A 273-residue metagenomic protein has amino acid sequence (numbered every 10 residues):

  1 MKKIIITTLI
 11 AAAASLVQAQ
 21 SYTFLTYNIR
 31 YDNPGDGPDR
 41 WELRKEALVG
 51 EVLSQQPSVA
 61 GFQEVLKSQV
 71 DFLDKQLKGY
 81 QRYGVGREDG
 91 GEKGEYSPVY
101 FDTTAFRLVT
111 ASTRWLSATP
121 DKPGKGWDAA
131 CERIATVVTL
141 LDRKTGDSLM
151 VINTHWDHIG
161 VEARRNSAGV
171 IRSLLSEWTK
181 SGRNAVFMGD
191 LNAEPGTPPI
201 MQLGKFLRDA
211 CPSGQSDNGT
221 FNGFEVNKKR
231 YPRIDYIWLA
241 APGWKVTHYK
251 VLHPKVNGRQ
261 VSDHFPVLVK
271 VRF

Functional and structural regions predicted by a protein language model:
K3-A13: Sec-dependent N-terminal signal peptides
I5-I6, V17-Q76, R87-E95, G169 (+1 more regions): N-terminal, active-site-proximal structural segment of metallo-dependent hydrolase catalytic domains
S21-N33, V109-R114, S148-W156: Active-site-proximal beta-strand elements of phosphoester/diester hydrolases
T23-T26, S58-Q63, Y83-G84, P98-F101 (+6 more regions): Structural recognition of the beta-strand scaffold that forms the well-ordered cores of secreted hydrolase catalytic
R30, L66, H155-D157, L191-E194 (+1 more regions): Catalytic metal-binding/acid-base residues of hydrolase active sites
Y31-D39, V109, V161, N218-T220: Short, solvent-exposed loop/turn elements at domain surfaces
V59-S148, H248-V251: Structured beta-strand-rich core segments of catalytic domains in phosphoester-bond hydrolases
E162, N166, S173-A185, N192-F273: Metal-dependent phosphoester-hydrolase catalytic domains
